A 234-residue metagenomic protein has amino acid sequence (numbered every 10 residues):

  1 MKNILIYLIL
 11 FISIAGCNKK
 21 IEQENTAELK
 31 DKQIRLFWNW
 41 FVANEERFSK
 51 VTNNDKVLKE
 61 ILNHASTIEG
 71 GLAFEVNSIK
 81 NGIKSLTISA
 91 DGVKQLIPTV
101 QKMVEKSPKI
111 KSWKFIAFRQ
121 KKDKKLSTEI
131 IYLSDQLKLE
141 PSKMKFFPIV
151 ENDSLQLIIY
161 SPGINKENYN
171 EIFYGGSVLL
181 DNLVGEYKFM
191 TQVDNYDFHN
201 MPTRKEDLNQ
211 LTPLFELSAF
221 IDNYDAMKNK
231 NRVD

Functional and structural regions predicted by a protein language model:
K2-L8: Sec-dependent signal peptide recognition, specifically the positively charged N-region followed immediately by
I14-G16: C-terminal motif of bacterial Sec signal peptides marking the signal peptidase cleavage site
N18-Q23: Bacterial lipoprotein signal-peptidase II cleavage site
E24-E46, A73-K80, F115, R119-K124 (+2 more regions): Long, low-complexity, Ser/Thr/Gly/Pro-rich intrinsically disordered segments that act as flexible linkers and assembly
R35-L72: Surface-exposed, low-hydrophobicity interaction/linker segments
E60-E105: An N-terminal, globular interaction/scaffold subdomain
G92-D194: Internal, hydrophobic cores of structured domains that mediate oligomerization or house catalytic pockets within large
N165-D234: Glycine-rich, aromatic-bearing surface loops/beta-hairpins
